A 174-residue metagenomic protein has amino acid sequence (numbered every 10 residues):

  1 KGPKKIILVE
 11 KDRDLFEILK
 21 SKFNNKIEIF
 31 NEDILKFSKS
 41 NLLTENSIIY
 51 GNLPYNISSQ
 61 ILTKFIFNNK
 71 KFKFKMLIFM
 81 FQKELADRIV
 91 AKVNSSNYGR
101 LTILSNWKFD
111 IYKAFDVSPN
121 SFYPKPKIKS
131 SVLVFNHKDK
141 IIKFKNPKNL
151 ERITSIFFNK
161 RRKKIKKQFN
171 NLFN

Functional and structural regions predicted by a protein language model:
K1-K148, R152, I156: Catalytic cores of RNA-modifying enzymes
H137, T154-N174: C-terminal lobe and adjacent flexible extensions of AdoMet/dcAdoMet transferase-like proteins
